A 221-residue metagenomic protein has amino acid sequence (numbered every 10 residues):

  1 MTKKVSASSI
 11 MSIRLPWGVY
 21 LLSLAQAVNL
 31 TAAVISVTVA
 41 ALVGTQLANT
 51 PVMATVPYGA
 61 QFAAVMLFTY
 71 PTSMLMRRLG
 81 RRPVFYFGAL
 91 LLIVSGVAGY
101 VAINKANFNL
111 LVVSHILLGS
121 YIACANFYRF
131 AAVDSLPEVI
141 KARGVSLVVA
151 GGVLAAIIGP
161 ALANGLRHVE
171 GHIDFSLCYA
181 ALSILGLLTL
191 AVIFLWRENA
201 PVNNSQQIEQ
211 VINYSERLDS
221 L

Functional and structural regions predicted by a protein language model:
T2-P16, W196-L221: Juxtamembrane intracellular "pre-TM" segments in multi-pass secondary transporters
S9-M66: Helix-loop boundary and gating motifs at the non-cytosolic
P16-W17, V101-V113: Helix-loop junctions at membrane interfaces in 12-TM secondary transporters
R82-P83, G165-I184: A membrane-interface helix-boundary motif in multi-pass transporters
L90-K105: C-terminal ends and interior cores of transmembrane alpha-helices in multi-pass membrane transporters/permeases
V112-A150: Cytoplasmic helix-loop-helix junction between adjacent transmembrane helices in 12-TM secondary transporters
R143-A163: Glycine-rich segments within core transmembrane alpha-helices of 12-TM secondary carriers
N164, S183-Q206: C-terminal membrane-cytosol helix-exit motif in multi-pass small-molecule transporters
